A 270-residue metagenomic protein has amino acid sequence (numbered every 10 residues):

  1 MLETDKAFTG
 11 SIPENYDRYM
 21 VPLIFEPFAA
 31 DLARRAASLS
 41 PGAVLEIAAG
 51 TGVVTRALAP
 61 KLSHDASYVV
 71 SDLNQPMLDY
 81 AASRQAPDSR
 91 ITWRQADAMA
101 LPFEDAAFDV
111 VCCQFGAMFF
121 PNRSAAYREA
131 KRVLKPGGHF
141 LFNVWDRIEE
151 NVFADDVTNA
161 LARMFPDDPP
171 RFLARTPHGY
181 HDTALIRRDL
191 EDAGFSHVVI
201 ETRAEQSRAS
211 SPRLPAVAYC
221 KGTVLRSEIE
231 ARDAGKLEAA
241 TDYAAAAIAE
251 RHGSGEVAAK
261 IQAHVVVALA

Functional and structural regions predicted by a protein language model:
E3-D5, P13, T51-V53, T176-A270: Conserved Class I S-adenosyl-L-methionine
G10-L23: Class I SAM-dependent methyltransferase Rossmann-like catalytic core, especially the SAM/SAH-binding loop
V21-G42, A57: Conserved alpha-helix/loop element of class I SAM-dependent methyltransferases that forms part of the SAM/SAH-binding
A43-L101, V110, A125: Class I SAM-dependent methyltransferase SAM/SAH-binding core
L45, A107-F115, A263: Short SAM/SAH-binding signature in class I
D109-S124, D146: A short SAM/SAH-binding and catalytic strip from SAM-dependent methyltransferases
S124-A125, K131-S210, R226: Conserved catalytic/acceptor-binding region of the Class I
